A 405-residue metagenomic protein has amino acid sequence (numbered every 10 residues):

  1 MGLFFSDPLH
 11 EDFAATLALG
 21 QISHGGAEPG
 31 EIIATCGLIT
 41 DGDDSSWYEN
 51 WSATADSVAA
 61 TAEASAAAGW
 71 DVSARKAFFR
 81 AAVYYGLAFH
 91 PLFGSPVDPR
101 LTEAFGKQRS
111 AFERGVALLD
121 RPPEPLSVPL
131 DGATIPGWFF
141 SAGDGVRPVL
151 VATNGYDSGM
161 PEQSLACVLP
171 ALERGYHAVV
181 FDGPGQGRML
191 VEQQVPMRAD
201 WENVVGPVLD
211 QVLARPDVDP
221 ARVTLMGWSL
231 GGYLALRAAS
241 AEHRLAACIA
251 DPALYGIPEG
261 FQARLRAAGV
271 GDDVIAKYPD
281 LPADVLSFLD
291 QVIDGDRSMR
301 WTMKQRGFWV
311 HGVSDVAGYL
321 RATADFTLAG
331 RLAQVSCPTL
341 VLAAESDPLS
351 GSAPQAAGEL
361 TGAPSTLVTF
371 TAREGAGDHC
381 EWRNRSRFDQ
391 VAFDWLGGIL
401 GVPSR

Functional and structural regions predicted by a protein language model:
W51, A55-V58, L101-D144: N-terminal cap/lid segment of alpha/beta-hydrolase-fold proteins
G86, Q211-A268: Primarily recognizes the serine-hydrolase "nucleophile elbow" in alpha/beta-hydrolase and SGNH/GDSL folds
Y156-L169, S352: The serine-hydrolase catalytic nucleophile loop
V195-D217: Alpha/beta-hydrolase active-site loop
V335, V341-A343: Short beta-strand/loop motif that positions the catalytic acidic residue of the alpha/beta-hydrolase fold
D347-A353: Conserved alpha/beta-hydrolase "acid-adjacent" motif
L360-G377: Catalytic histidine neighborhood in serine/cysteine hydrolases with alpha/beta-hydrolase-type architecture
R373-R387: Catalytic histidine-centered segment of alpha/beta-hydrolase-like enzymes
